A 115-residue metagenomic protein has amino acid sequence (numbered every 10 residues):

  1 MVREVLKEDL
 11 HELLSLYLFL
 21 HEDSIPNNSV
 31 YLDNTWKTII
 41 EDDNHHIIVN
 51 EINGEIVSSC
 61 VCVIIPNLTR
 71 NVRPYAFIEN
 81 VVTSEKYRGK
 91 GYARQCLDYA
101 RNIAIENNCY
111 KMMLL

Functional and structural regions predicted by a protein language model:
M1-L13: A short beta-loop-alpha structural element at the N-terminal edge of CoA-dependent acyl/N-acetyltransferase catalytic
L14-K37: Conserved GNAT-fold acetyl-CoA-binding loop/helix
K37-V49: A short helix-loop-beta-strand connector motif used in the catalytic cores of GNAT acetyltransferases and, in some
V49, E55-I64, F77, V82: Conserved beta-strand in the GNAT
P66-I78, R88, Y110: A conserved beta-turn-beta hairpin within the catalytic core of GNAT-like acetyltransferases that forms part
Y87-Y99: Conserved acetyl-CoA pyrophosphate-binding loop and the N-cap/start of the following alpha-helix in GNAT-like
L97, A104-L115: Conserved GNAT acetyl-CoA-binding A-motif
